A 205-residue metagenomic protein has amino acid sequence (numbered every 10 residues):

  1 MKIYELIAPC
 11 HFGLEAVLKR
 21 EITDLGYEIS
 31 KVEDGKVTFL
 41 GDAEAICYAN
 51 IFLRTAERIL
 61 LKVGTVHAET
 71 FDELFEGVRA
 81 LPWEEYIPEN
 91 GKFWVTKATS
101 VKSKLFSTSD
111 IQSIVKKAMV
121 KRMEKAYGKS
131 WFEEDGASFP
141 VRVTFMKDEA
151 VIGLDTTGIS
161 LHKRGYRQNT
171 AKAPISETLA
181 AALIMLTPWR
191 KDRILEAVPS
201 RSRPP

Functional and structural regions predicted by a protein language model:
K2-A137: Non-catalytic nucleic-acid substrate-recognition regions in nucleic-acid-modifying enzymes
D34, L154-T156, V198: Glycine-rich, histidine-containing beta strand-loop boundary motifs that form or position
A45, V101, E149, G158 (+1 more regions): Short loop/turn segments at secondary-structure transitions that flank enzyme active sites
A98, M146-L186: Class I S-adenosyl-L-methionine
Q112, K116, V120, P140 (+1 more regions): Hydrophobic, well-ordered secondary-structure segments
P140, E149-V151, R193-I194: Beta-sheet entry/capping signal
I175-P205: Conserved S-adenosyl-L-methionine
